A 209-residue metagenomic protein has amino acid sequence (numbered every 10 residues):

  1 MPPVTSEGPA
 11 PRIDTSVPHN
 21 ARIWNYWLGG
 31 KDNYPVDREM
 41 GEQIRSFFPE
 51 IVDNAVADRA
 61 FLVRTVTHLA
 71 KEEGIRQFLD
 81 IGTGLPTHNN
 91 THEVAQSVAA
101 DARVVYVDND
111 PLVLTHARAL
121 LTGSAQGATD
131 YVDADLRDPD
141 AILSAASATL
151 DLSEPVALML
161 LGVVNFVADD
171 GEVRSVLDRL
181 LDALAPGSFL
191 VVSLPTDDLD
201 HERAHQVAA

Functional and structural regions predicted by a protein language model:
M1-A134, P139-L152, R179-D182: Rossmann-like AdoMet
I81-T83, L161-V163, P195: Short, well-ordered beta-to-alpha junction loops that form the rim of enzyme active sites and present histidine/acidic
T87-H88, F166-A168, D198-H201: Short catalytic/ligand-binding loop motif for oxyanion handling, primarily in non-cytosolic enzymes, centered on
A128-V132, V156-L160, V176-D197: Conserved beta-strand signature within the Rossmann-like core of class I S-adenosyl-L-methionine
D135-D140, N165-R174: Active-site glycine- and acidic-residue-rich loops that bind and position anionic ligands or nucleotide-like cofactors
S153, V167-D170, L184-A185: Helix-to-beta-strand junctions that scaffold the AdoMet/dcAdoMet cofactor pocket in Class I SAM-dependent enzymes
D200-A209: Short, glycine-/aromatic-enriched active-site segment of Class I SAM-dependent methyltransferases
